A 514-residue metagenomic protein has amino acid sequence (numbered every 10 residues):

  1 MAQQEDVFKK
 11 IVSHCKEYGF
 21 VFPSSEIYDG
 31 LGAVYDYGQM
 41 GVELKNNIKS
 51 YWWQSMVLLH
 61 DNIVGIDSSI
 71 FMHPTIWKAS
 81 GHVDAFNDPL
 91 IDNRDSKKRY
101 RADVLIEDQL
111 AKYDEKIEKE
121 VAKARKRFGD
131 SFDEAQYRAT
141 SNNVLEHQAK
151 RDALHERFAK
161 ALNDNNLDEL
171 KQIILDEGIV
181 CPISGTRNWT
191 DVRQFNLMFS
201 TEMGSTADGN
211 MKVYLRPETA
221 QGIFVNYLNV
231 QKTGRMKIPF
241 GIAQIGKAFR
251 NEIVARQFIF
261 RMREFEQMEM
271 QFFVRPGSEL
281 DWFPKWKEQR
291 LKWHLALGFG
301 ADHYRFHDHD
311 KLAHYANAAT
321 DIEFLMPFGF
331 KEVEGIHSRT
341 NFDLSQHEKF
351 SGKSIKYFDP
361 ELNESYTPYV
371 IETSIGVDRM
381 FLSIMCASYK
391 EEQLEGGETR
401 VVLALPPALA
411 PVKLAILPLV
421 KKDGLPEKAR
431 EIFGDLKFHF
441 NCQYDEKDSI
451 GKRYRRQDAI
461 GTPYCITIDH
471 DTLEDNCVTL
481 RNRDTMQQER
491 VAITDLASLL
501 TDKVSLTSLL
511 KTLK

Functional and structural regions predicted by a protein language model:
M1-K514: NTP/phosphate- and nucleic-acid-binding module
